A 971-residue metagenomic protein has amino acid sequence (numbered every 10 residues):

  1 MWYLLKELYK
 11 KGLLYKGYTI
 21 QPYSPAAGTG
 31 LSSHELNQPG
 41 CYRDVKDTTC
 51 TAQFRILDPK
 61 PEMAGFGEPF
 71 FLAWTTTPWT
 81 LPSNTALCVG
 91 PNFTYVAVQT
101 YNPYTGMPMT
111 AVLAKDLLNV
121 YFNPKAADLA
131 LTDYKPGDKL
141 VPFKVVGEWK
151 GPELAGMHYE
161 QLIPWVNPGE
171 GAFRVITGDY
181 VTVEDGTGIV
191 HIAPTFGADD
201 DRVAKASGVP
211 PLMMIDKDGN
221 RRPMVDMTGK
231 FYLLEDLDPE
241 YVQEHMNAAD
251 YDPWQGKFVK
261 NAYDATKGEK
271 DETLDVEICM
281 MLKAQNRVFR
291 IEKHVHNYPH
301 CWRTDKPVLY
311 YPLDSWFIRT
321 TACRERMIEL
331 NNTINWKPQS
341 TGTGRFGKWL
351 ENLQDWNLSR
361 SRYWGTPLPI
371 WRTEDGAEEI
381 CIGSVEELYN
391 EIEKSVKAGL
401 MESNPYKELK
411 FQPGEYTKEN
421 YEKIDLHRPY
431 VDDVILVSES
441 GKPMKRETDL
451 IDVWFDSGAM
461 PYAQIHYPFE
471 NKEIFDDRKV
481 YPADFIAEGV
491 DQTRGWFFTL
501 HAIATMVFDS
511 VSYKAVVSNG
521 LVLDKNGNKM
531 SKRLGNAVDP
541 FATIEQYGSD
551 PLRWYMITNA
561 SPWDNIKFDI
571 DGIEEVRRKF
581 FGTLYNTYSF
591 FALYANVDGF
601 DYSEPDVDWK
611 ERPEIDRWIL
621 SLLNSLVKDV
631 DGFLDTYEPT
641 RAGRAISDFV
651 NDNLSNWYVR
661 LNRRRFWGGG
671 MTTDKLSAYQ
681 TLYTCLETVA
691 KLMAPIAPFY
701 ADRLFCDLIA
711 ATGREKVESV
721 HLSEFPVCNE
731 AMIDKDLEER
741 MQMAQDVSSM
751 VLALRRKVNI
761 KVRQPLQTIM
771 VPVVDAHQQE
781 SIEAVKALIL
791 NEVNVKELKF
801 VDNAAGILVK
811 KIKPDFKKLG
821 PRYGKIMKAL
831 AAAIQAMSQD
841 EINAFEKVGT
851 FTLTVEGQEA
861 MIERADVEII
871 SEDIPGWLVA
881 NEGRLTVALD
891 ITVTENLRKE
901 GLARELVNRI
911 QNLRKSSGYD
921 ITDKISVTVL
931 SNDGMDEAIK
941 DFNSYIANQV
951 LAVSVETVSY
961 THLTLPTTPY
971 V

Functional and structural regions predicted by a protein language model:
M1-L4, L353-D355: Charged alpha-helix within mobile-element recombinases
K6-L8: TRNA-binding/sensing appendages of the translation machinery
G12: Gly/Thr-rich phosphate-binding loop signature of adenosyl cofactor/nucleotide-binding cores
G17, T51, A97, M107 (+5 more regions): Feature 926 captures the class I aminoacyl-tRNA synthetase adenylation module centered on the KMSKS loop
P22-L72, T80: Active-site cores that bind ATP or allylic diphosphates and position pyrophosphate for catalysis
F54-I56, T75, Q99-N102, E724: Short, structured patches in soluble enzyme cores that scaffold and shape functional sites
A64-F71, P78-G495, T499-E575, T587-R617 (+1 more regions): Non-cofactor substrate-recognition interfaces
